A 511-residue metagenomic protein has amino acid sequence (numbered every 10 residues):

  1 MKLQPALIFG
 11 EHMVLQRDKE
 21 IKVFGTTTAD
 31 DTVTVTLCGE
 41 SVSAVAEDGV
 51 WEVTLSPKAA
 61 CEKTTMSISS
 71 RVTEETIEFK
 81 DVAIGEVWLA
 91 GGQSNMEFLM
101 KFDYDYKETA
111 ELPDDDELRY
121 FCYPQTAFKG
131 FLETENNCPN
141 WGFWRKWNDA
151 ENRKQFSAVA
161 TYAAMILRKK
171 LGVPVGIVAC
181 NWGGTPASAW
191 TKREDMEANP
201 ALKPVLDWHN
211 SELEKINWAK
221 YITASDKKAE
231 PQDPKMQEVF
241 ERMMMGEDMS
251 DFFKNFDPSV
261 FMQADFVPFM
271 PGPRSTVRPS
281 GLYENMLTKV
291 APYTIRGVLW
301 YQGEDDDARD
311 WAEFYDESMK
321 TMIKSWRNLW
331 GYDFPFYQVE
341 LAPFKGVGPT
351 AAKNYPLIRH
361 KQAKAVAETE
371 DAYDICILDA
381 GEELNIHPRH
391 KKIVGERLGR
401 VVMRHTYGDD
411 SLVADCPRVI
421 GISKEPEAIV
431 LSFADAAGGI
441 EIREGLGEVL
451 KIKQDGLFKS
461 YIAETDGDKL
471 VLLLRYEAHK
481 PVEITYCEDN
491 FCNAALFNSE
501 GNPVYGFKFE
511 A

Functional and structural regions predicted by a protein language model:
M1-A511: Cell-envelope and extracellular/periplasmic
